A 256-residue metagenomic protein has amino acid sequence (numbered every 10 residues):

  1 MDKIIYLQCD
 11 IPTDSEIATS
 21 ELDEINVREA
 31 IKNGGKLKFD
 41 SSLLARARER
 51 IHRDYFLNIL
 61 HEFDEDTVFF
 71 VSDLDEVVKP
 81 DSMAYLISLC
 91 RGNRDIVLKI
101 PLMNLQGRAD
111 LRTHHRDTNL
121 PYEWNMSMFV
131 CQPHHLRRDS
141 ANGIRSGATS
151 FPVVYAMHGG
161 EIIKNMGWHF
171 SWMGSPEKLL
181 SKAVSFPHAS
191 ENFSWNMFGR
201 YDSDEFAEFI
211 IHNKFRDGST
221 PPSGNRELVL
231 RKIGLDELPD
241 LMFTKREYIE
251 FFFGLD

Functional and structural regions predicted by a protein language model:
M1, L7, D14, G35-S42 (+5 more regions): Intrinsic structural disorder
M1-V71, P80, K245, F252: Active-site-proximal specificity loops/subdomain of glycosyltransferases
P12-D14, A18-N26, D40-S42, D64 (+11 more regions): Serine/threonine-rich low-complexity intrinsically disordered regions
P12-E21, L111-N119, A141-T149, E208-R216: Noncatalytic linker/hinge segments flanking ATPase motor cores
I25-N33, E62-E65, R91-L98, D204 (+2 more regions): Polar low-complexity intrinsically disordered regions
A45-E49, E76-S194: Conserved catalytic core of nucleotide-sugar-dependent glycosyltransferases
S146-D256: C-terminal catalytic/acceptor-binding lobe
